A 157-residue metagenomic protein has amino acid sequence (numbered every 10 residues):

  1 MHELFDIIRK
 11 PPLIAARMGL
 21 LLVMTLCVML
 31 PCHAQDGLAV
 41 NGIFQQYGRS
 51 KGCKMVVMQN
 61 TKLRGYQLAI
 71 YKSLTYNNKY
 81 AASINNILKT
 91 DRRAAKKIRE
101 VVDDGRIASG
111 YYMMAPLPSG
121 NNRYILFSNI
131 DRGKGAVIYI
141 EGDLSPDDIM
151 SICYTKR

Functional and structural regions predicted by a protein language model:
M1-V40: Bacterial Sec-dependent N-terminal signal peptides
H33-N122, N129-G133, P146, S151-R157: Polybasic/polar functional segments that serve as interface/processing modules
Y124-I125, K134-E141: Short, well-ordered beta-strand elements
